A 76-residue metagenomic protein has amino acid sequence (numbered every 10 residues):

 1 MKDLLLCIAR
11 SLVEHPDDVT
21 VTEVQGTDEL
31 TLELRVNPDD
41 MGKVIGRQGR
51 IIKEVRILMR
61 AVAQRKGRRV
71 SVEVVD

Functional and structural regions predicted by a protein language model:
M1-K43, I51-D76: RNA-contacting regions in translation and RNA-metabolism proteins, encompassing KH/S1 modules where present
